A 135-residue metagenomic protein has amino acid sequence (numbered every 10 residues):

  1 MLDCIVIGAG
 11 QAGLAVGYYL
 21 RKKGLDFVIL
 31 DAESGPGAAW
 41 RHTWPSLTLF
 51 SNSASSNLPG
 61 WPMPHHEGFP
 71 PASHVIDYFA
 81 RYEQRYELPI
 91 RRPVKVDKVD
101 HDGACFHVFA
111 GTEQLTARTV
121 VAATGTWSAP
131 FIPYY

Functional and structural regions predicted by a protein language model:
M1-L2, R85-Y135: FAD-binding core/adjacent interface of flavoenzyme oxidoreductases
L2-I29: N-terminal Rossmann-like FAD-binding beta1-loop-alpha1 element of flavoenzymes
A12, G35, W127: Conserved Rossmann-like nucleotide-cofactor binding loop
G17-Y19, R41-H42, A129-Y135: Short amphipathic alpha-helical segments
A38-D77: Glycine-rich active-site loop/strand segments that organize a redox cofactor
P59, M63-H65, S73-V75, Y82-E87 (+1 more regions): Dinucleotide-binding Rossmann-like beta1-alpha1 core, especially the glycine-rich loop that anchors the ADP
